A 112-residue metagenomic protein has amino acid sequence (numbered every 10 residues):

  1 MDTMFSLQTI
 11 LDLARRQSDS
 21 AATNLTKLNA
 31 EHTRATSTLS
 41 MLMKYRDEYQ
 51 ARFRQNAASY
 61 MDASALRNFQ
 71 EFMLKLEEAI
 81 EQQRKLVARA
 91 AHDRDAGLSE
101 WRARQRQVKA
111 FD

Functional and structural regions predicted by a protein language model:
M1-D112: Charge-rich amphipathic alpha-helical interaction elements
